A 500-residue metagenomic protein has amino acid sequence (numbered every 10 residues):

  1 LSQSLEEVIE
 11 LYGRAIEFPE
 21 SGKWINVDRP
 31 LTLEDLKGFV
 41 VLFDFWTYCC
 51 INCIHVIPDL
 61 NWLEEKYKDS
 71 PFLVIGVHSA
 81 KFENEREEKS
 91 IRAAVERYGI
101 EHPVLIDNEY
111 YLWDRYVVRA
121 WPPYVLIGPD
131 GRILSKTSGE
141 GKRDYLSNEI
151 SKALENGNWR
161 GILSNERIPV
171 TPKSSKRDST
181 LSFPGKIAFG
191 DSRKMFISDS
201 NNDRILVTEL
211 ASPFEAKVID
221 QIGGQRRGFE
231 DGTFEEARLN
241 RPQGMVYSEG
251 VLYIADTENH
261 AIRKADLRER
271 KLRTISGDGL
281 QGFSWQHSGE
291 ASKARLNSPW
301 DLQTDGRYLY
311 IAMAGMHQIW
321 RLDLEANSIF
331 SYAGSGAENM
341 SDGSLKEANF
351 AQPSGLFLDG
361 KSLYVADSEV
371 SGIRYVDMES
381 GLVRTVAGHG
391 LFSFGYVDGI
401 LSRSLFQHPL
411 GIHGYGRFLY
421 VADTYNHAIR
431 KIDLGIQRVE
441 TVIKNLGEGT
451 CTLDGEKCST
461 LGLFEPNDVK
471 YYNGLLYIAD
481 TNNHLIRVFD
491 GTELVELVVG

Functional and structural regions predicted by a protein language model:
L1-E34: N-terminal "domain-start" segment that seeds a small globular fold
L31-I51, V74: Short active-site neighborhood of thiol/selenol oxidoreductases, capturing the structured segment around
I54-R97, N108-L112: Structural microenvironment flanking redox-active thiols in thiol-disulfide oxidoreductases
R92-W121, V125-I127: Short, internal strand/loop/helix patches that form the active-site neighborhood or redox-interaction surface
G128-K186: Thiol-/selenol-based redox modules, centered on thioredoxin-like and closely related oxidoreductase domains
L163-G185, P213-R241, K271-S298, A326-Q352 (+3 more regions): Gly/Pro-rich loop segments of beta-rich domains
I197-N201, I254-E258, I311-G315, V365-S368 (+2 more regions): Conserved beta-strand positions in repeat-built beta-propeller and related beta-rich domains
